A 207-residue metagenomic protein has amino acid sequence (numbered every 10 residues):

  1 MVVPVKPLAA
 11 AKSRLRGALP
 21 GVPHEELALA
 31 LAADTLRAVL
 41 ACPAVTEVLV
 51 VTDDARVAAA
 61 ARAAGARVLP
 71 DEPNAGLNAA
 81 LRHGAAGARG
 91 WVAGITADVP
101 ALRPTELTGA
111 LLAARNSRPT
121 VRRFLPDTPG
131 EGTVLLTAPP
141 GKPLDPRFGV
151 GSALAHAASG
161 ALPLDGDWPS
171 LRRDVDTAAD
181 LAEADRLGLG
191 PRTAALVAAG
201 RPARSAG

Functional and structural regions predicted by a protein language model:
M1-R16: N-terminal nucleotide-binding beta1-loop-alpha1 segment
L15-P23: Short glycine-enriched, charge-decorated loop/helix-capping segments at active-site entrances that position
A28-V45: A short, N-terminal amphipathic alpha-helix
P43-R67: Acidic donor-binding segment of Leloir-type glycosyltransferases
A60-A93, S152-A155: Short phosphate-binding loop-to-helix
T96-P100: The conserved acidic donor/metal-binding loop of glycosyltransferases
L102-R186, G207: Conserved core of the sugar-phosphate nucleotidyltransferase
P191-G207: Charge-dense polyanion-binding interfaces
